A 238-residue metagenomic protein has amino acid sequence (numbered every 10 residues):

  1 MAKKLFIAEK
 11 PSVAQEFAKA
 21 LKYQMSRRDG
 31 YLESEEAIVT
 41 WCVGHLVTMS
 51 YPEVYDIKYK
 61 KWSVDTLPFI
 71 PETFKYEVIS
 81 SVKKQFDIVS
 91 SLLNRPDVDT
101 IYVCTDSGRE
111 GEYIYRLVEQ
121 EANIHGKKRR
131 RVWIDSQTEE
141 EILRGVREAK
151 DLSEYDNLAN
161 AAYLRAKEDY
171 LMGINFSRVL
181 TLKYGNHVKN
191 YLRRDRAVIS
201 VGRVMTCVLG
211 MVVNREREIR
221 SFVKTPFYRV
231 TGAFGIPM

Functional and structural regions predicted by a protein language model:
M1-R178, C207: Intrinsically disordered, low-complexity regulatory segments
A8, D169-M238: Prokaryote-biased recognition of long, low-complexity C-terminal linker/tail segments that are poorly structured
